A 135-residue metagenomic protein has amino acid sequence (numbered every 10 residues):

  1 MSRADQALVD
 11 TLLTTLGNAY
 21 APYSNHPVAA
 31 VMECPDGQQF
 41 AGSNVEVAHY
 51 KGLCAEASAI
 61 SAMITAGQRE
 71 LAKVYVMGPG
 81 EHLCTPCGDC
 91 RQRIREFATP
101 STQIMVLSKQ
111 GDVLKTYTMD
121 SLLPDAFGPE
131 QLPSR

Functional and structural regions predicted by a protein language model:
S2-A21, Q68-R135: C-terminal binding/interaction regions
L12-T15, A55, A59-A62: Stable alpha-helical structural segments in soluble proteins, enriched in small hydrophobic residues
N25-C34: Short beta-strand scaffold segments in enzyme catalytic cores
E33, S61-Q68: Alpha-helix C-terminal capping segments
E33-P35, N44-V45: Histidine- and/or cysteine-centered catalytic micro-motif in compact active-site loops
Q38-Q39, V113: Hydrophobic "anchor" residues
S43-S58: Compact, glycine-rich, soluble single-domain proteins
